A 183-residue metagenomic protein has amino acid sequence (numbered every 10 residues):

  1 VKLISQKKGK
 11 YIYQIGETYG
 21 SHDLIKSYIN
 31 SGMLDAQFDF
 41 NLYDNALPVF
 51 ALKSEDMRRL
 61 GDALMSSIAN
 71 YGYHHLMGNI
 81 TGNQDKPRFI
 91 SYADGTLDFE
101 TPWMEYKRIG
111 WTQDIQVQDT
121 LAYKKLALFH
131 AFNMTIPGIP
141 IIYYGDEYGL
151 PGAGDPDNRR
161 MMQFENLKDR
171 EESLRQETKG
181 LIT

Functional and structural regions predicted by a protein language model:
V1-I80, F132, G149-G180: Active-site-proximal helices and loops of the catalytic beta/alpha 8
I29, N79-W111, H130-E172: Aromatic/acidic polysaccharide-binding cleft in carbohydrate-active enzymes
Q116-V117: Short, solvent-exposed helix-loop connector elements
L126-L128: Conserved interdomain hinge at the start of the Helicase C-terminal
